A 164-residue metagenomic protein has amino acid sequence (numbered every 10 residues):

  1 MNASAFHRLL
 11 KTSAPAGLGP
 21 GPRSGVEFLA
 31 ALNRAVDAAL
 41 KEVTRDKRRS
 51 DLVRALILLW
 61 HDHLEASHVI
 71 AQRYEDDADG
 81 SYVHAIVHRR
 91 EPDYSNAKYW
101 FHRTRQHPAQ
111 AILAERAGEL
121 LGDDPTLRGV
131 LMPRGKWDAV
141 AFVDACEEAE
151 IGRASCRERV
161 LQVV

Functional and structural regions predicted by a protein language model:
M1-D77, E91, R103-R159: N-terminal alpha-helical interaction modules that lie
D51, S81-H84, H88: TPR repeat positional signature
R54-A55, H84, N96: Structural register within alpha-helical repeat arrays
A78-D79, S95: Extended hydrophobic/aromatic segments used for targeting, binding, or gating
D93-W100: Conserved alpha-helical segments that form or flank metal/cofactor-binding pockets of metalloenzymes
V160-V164: Hydrophobic alpha-helical segments, chiefly the membrane-spanning helices and signal/signal-anchor peptides
